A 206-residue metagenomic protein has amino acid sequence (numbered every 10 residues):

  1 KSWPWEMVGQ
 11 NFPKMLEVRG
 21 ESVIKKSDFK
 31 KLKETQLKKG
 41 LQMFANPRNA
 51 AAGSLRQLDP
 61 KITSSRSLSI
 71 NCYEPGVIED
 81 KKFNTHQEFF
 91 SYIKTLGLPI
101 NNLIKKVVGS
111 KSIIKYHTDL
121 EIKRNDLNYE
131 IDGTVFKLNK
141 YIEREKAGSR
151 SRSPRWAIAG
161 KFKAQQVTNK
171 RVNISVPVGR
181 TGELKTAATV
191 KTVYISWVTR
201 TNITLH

Functional and structural regions predicted by a protein language model:
K1-H206: RNA/tRNA-interacting regions in translation and RNA-turnover enzymes
